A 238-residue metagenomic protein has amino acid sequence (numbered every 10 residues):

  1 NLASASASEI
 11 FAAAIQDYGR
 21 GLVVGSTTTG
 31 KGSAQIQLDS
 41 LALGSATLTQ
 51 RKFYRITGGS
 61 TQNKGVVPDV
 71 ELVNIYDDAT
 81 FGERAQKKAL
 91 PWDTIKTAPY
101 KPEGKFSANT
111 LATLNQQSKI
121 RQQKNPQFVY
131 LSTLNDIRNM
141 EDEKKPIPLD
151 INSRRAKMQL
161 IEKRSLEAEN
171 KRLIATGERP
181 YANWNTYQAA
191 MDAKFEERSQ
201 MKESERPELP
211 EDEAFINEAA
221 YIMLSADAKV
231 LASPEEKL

Functional and structural regions predicted by a protein language model:
N1-L238: C-terminal "post-core" interaction segments
